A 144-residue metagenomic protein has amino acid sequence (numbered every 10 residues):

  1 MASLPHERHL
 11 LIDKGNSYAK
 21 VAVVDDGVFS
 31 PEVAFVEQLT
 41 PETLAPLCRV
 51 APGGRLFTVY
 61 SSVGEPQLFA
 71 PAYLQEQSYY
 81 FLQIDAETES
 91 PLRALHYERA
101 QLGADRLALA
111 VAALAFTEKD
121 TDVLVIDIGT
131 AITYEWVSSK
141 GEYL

Functional and structural regions predicted by a protein language model:
A2-S30, A113, D120-K140: Gly/Thr-rich phosphate-binding beta-strand-loop-beta motif of the actin/hexokinase/Hsp70
Y18, Y60-F69: Glycine-rich phosphate-binding loops at beta-strand->alpha-helix junctions
S30-C48: Nucleic-acid-processing active sites and adjacent nucleic-acid-binding tracks, predominantly divalent metal-dependent
E42-F57, T117: Phosphate/pyrophosphate-binding loops at sites that engage ATP/ADP/AMP, CoA/4′-phosphopantetheine, polyphosphate
L47-C48, L68-S78: Short, aromatic/basic amphipathic alpha-helical patches
G53-G64, F81-Q83: Short glycine-rich phosphate-binding loop at a beta-alpha junction
S78-L92: Conserved phosphate-binding/catalytic loops in two-lobed NTP-binding clefts
T88-L144: Phosphate-binding/catalytic loop of phosphoryl-transfer enzymes
